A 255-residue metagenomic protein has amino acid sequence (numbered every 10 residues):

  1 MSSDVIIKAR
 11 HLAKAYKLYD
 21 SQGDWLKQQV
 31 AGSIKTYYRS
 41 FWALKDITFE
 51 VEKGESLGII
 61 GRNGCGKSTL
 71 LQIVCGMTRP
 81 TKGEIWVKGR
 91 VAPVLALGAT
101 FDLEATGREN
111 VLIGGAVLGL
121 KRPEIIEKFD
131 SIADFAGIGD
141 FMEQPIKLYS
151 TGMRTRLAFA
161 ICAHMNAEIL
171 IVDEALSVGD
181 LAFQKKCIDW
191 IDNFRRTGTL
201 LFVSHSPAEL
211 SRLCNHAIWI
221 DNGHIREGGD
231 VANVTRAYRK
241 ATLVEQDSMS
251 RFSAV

Functional and structural regions predicted by a protein language model:
M1-K45, V231-A254: Pre-NBD coupling/linker segments of ABC/ABC-like ATPases
K27-A31, A92, L112, E124-F141 (+1 more regions): Conserved ABC ATPase "signature" region
I60-R62: The feature captures the beta-strand-to-loop junction immediately N-terminal to the Walker
S206-R212: Conserved H-loop
R212-W219: Conserved catalytic segment of ABC-fold P-loop ATPases
N222-G223, Y238: Conserved ABC ATPase "signature" C-loop
